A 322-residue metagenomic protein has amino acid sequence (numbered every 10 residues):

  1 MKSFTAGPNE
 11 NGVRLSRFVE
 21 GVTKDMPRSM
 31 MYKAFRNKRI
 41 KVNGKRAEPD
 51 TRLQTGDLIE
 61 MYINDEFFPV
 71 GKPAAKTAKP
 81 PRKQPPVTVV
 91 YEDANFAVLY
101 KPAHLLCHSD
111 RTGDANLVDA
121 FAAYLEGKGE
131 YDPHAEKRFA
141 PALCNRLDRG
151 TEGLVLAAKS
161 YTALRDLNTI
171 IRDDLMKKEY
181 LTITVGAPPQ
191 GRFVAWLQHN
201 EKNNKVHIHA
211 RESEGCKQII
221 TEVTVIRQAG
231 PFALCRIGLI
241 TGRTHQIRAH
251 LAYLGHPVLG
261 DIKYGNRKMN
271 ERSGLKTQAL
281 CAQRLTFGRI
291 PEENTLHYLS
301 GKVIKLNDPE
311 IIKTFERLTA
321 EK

Functional and structural regions predicted by a protein language model:
M1-E201, E310, T314-T319: RNA pseudouridine synthases
M1-K33, D65, R82-V87, K202 (+5 more regions): Pseudouridine synthases involved in rRNA/tRNA modification
R36-K38, T55-D57, M176-Y180, F193 (+5 more regions): A generic structural signal for short beta-strands and their flanking turns/coil linkers
N43, H108, A158, I208-A210 (+2 more regions): Thr-Gly-centered strand-to-loop micro-motif
E48-R52, R236, T277: Short, surface-exposed secondary-structure edge patches
F96-A97, V206, A233: Hydrophobic residues embedded in beta-strands of well-ordered beta-sheets
L167, V194-W196, C235-I237, R248 (+1 more regions): Beta-strand scaffold of nucleotide-dependent catalytic cores
G186, L239-T241: Non-cytosolic beta-sheet module surface loops
